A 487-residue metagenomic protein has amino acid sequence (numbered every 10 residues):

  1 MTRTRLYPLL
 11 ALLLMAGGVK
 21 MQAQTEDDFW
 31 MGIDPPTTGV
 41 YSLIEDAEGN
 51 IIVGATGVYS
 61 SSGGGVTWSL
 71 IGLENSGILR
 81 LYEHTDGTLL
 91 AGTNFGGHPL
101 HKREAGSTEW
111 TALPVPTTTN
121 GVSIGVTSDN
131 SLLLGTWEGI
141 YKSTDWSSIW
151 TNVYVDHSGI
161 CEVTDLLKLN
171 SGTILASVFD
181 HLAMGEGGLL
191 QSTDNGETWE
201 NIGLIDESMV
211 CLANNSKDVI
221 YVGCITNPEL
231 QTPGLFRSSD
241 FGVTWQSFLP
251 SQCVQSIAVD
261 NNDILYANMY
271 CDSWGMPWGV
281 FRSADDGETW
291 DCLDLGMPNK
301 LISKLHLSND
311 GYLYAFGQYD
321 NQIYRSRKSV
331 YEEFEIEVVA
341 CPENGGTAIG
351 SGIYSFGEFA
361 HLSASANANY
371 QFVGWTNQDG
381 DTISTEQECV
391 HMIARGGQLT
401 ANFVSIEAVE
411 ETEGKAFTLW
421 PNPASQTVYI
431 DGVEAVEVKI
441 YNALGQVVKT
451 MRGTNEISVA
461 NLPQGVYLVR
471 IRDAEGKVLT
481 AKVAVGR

Functional and structural regions predicted by a protein language model:
E45-E48, E83-D86, V126-D129, K168-S171 (+3 more regions): Residue-level detector of Asp-centered blade-edge/turn motifs that repeat once per structural unit in beta-propeller
V58-Y59, F95-H98, G139-Y141, D180-M184 (+3 more regions): Short glycine/acidic-enriched loop and turn motifs that connect beta-strands
S61-S62, K102-E104, S143-T144, S192-T193 (+3 more regions): Conserved Ser/Thr-centered positions that define the repeating blades of beta-propeller domains
N299-E332: Blade-level signature of beta-propeller repeat domains, shared across WD40, Kelch, NHL, RCC1 and BNR/Asp-box propellers
S326-V339, N402-W420, R487: Residue-level detector of functionally pivotal "anchor" positions at catalytic/ligand-binding pockets or at interdomain
F359-Q387: Surface-exposed interfaces of beta-sheet-rich extracellular modules
Q387-G396, E456-N461: Solvent-exposed segments in extracellular or luminal domains encompassing
E410-W420, A424-R487: C-terminal outer-membrane/trafficking sorting elements
